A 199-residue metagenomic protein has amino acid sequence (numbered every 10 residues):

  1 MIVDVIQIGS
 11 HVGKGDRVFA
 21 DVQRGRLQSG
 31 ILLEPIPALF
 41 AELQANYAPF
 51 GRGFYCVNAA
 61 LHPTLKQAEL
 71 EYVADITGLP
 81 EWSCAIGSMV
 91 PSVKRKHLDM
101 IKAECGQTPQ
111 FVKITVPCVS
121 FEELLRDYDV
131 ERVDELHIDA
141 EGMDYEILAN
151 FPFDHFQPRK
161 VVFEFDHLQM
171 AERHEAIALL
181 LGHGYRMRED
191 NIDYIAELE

Functional and structural regions predicted by a protein language model:
M1-E199: Phosphate/nucleotide-binding beta-alpha loop and adjacent structural elements of enzyme active sites
